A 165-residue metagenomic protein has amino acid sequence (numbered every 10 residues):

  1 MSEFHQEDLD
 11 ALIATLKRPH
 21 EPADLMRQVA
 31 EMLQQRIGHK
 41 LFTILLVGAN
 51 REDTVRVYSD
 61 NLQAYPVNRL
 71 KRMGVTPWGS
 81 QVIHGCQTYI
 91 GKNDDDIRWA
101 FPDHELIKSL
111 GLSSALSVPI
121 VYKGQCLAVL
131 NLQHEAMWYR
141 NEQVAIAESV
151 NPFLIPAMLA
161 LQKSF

Functional and structural regions predicted by a protein language model:
M1-R18: Signal-transmission linkers at sensory-effector interfaces
L16-V29: Signal-transducing coiled-coil linker helices
A30-Q34, K40-G48: Short, hydrophobic-rich beta-strand element in sensory/regulatory alpha-beta domains
I44-P66: GAF sensory/regulatory domain recognition with acknowledged cross-activation on helical regulatory dimers
Q63-R98: Regulatory sensory and allosteric helical modules in signal-transduction proteins and certain transcription factors
D95-L112: Signal-transducing coupling segments at domain and membrane junctions
S114-V121: A short, aliphatic-rich beta-strand micro-motif
Q133-F165: Juxtadomain coupling helices with adjacent low-complexity linkers
